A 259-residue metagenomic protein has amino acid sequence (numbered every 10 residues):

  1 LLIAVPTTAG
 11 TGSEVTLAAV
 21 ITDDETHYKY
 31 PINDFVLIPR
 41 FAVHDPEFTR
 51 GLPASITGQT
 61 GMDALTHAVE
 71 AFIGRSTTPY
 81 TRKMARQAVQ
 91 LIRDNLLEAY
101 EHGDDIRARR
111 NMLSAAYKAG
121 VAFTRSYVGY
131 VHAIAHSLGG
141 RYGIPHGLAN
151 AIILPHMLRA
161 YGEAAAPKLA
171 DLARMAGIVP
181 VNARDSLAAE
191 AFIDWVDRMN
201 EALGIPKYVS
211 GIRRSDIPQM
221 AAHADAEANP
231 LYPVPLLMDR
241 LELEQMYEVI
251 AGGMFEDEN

Functional and structural regions predicted by a protein language model:
L1-T77, K168-M175: A glycine/threonine-rich phosphate-anchoring loop and its flanking beta-alpha core in nucleotide/phosphate-binding
A19-I21, L91-R93, D216: Conserved catalytic core of sirtuin-type NAD+-dependent deacylases
V36, L169, V179-N259: C-terminal charged capping/lid subdomain of soluble metabolic enzymes
G51-P53, A122, P233-V234: A generic structural signal for short coil/turn motifs at secondary-structure boundaries
A71-R198: Active-site segments that bind and position negatively charged phosphate/pyrophosphate groups
